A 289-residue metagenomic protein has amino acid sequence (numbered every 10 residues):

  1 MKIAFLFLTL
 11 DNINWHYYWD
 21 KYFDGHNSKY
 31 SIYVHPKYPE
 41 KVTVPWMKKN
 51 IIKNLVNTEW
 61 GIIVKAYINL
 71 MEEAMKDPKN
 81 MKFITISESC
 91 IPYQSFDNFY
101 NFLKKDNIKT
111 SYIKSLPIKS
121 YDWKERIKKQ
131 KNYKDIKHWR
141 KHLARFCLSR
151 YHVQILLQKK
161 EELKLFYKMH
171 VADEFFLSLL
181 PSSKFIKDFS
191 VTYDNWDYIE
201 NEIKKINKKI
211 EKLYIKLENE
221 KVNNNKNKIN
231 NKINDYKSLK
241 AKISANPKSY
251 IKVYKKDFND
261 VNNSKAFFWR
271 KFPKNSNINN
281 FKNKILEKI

Functional and structural regions predicted by a protein language model:
M1-I289: ER/Golgi luminal nucleotide-sugar-dependent glycosyltransferases, focusing on the catalytic module
